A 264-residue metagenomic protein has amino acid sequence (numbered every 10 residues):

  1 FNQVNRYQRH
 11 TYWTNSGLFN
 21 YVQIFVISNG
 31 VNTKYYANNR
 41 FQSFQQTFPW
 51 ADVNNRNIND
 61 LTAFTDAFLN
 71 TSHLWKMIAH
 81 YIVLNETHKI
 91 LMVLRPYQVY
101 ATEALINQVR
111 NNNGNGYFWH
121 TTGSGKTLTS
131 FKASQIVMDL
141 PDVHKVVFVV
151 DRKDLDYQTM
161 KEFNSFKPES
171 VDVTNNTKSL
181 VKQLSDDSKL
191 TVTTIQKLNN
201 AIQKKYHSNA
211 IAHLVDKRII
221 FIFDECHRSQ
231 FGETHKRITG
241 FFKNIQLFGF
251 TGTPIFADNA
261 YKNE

Functional and structural regions predicted by a protein language model:
F1-K145, D154-E169, D186-L190, Q196 (+1 more regions): ATP-dependent helicase/translocase motor core
N2-Q8, Q196-H207, I211-E264: Signature of the SF2 helicase/ATPase Hel1-core->accessory helical subdomain module
T14-S16, I136-D139, L180-Q183, N209-A212 (+1 more regions): Short, flexible, glycine/charge-rich loop motifs used to bind or transfer phosphoryl groups or to couple energy/partner
I27, V149, I222-F223: Generic enzyme active-site microenvironment
P96, V150, E225: Conserved residues at beta->alpha junctions
A101, S130, N176, F231-T234: Amphipathic coiled-coil/heptad-repeat helices and related helical stalk/stem segments that mediate oligomerization
V150-K153, V173-K182, I195-N200: Conserved helicase motor
